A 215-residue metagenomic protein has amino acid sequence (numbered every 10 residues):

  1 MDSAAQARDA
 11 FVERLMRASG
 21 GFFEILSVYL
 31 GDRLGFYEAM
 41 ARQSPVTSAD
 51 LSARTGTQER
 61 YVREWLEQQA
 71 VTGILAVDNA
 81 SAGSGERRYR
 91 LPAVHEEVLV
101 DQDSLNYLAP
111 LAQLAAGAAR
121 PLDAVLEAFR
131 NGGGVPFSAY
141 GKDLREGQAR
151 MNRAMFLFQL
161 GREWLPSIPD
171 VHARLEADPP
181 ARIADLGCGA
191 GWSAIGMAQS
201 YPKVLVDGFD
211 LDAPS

Functional and structural regions predicted by a protein language model:
D2, Q6, R14-A39, R63-A181: Conserved Class I S-adenosyl-L-methionine-dependent methyltransferase catalytic core
M40-S44, A198: Short helix-to-turn junction characteristic of helix-turn-helix DNA-binding domains, especially the helix
P45-A53: Short acidic, hydrophobic short linear motifs in intrinsically disordered regions
P180-A184, G191-S215: Class I SAM-dependent methyltransferase SAM/SAH-binding core
